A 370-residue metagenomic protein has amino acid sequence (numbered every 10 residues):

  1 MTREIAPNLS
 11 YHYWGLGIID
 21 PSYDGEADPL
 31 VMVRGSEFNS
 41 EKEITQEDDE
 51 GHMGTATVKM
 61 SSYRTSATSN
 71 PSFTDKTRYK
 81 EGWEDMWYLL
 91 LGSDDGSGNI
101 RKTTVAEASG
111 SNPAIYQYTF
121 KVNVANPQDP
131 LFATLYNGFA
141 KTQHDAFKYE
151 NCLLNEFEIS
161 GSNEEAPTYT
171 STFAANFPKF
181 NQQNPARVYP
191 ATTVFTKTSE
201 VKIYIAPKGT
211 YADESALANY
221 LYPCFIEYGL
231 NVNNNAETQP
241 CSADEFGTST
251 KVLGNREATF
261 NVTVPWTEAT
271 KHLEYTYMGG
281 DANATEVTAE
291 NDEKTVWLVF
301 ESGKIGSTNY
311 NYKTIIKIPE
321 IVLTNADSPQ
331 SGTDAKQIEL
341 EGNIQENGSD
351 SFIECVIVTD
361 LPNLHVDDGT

Functional and structural regions predicted by a protein language model:
M1-T370: Signature of extracytoplasmic/envelope-associated structural regions
